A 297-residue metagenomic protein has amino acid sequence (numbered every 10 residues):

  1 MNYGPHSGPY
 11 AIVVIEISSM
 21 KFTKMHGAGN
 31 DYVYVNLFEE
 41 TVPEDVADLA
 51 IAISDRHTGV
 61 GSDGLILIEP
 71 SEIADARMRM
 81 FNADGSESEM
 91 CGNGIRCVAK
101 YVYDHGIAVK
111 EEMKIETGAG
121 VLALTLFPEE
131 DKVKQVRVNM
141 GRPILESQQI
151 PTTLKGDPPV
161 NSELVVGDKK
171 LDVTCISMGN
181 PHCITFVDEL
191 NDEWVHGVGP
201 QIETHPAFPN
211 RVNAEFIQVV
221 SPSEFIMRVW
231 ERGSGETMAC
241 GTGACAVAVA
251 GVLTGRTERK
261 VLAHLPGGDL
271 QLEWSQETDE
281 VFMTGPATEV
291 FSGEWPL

Functional and structural regions predicted by a protein language model:
M1-I15: Intrinsic disorder/low-complexity segments
V14-K132, C183-L297: A glycine-rich beta-to-alpha transition motif near the start of alpha/beta enzyme domains, typified by
F22-K24, D172-C175: Short, flexible, solvent-exposed loop/turn segments with mixed acidic/basic and small polar residues
Q135-P143: Membrane helix-loop-helix hairpins that form the core translocation module of multi-pass transporters
R137, S147-I150: Extended alpha-helical solenoid/rod scaffold regions of large eukaryotic vesicle-tethering complex subunits
T152-V166, L171-T174, T185-P206: Anionic-ligand binding region
